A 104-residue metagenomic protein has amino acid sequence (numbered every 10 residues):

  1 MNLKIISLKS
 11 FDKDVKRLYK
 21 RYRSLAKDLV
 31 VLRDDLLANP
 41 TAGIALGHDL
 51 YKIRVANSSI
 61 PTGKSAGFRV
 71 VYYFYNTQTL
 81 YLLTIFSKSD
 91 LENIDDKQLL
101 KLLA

Functional and structural regions predicted by a protein language model:
M1-T62, N76-T77, S89-A104: Basic, Lys/Arg-enriched alpha-helical interface segments
K52, G67-F74, T79-I85: Short, hydrophobic/aromatic-rich beta-strand segments within well-structured domains
